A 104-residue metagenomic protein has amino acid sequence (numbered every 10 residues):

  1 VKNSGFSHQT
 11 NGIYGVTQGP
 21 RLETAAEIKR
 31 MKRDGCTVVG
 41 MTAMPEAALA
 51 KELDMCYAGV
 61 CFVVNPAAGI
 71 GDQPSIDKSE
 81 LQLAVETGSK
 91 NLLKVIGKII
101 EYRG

Functional and structural regions predicted by a protein language model:
V1-P66, S79-G104: Glycine-rich phosphate- or other oxyanion-binding loops that anchor nucleotides, phosphorylated ligands
P66-D72: Short acidic/His/Gly/Ser-rich catalytic and metal-binding motifs that mark active-site loops of diverse hydrolases
D72-S79: Nucleotide-sugar donor-binding patch of glycosyltransferase catalytic domains
